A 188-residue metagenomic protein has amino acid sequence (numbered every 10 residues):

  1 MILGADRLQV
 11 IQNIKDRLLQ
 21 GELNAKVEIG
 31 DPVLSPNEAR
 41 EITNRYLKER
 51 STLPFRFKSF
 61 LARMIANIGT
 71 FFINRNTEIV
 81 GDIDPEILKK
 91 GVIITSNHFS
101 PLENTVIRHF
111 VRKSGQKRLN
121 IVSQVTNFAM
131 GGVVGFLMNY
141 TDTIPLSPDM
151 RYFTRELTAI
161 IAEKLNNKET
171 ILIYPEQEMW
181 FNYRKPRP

Functional and structural regions predicted by a protein language model:
M1-I93, H98-R108, N139-Y140: Membrane-anchoring hydrophobic helices of lipid-metabolizing enzymes
N76-P188: Soluble catalytic domains of membrane acyltransferases
